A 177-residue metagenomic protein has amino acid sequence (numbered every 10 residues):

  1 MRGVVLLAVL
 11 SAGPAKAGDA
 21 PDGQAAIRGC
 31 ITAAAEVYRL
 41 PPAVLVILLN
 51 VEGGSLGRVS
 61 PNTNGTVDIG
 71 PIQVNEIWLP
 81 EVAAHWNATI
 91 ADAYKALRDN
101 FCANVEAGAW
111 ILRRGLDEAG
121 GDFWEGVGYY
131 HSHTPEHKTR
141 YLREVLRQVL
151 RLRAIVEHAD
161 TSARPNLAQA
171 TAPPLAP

Functional and structural regions predicted by a protein language model:
R2-A12: Bacterial N-terminal signal peptides
G18-A168: Catalytic glycan-binding domains that act on GlcNAc-containing polysaccharides
A170-P173: Short, Lys/Arg-rich, disordered C-terminal segments of secreted/exported proteins that correspond to mature bioactive
L175-P177: Short, solvent-exposed mixed-charge patches
